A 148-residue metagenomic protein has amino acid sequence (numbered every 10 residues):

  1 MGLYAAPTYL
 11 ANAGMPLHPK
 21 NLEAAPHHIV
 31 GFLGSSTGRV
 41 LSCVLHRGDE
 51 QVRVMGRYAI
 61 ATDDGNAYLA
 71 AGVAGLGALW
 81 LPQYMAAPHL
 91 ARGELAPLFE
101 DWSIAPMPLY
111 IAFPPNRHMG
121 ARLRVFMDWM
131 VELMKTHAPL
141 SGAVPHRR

Functional and structural regions predicted by a protein language model:
M1-L3, P7-T8, H27, C43 (+2 more regions): Small-molecule pocket liners
Y4-V30, G48: Flexible hinge/capping segments at coil-to-helix
N12-A13, F32, H89, L98: Residues that scaffold the ATP/ADP-binding catalytic core of kinase and kinase-like folds
P19, L41-M55, H89: Ligand-binding cleft/hinge of the Venus flytrap
H28-G48: Secondary-structure junction motif
Q51-P97, I104, N116, M127: Hydrophobic hinge/microswitch elements
Q83-P88, R92, W102-R148: C-terminal effector-binding regulatory domain of bacterial HTH transcription factors
